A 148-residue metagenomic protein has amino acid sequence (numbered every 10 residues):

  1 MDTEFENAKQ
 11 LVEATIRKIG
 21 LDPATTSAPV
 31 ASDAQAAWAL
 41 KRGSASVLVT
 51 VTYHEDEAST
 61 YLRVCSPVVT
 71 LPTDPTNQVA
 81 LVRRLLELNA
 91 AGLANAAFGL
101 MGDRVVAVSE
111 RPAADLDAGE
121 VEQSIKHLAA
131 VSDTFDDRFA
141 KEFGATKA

Functional and structural regions predicted by a protein language model:
M1-L48, H54-E55: Charge-rich, low-complexity N-terminal segments
D2, E6, P75-T76, D115-E122: Ordered, soluble secondary-structure elements with a strong preference for glycine-centered loop motifs and nearby
V47-T73: A short acidic-to-branched-hydrophobic micro-motif
V64-D103: Short, internal acidic amphipathic alpha-helical interface segments that mediate docking to partner proteins
A90, A129-D136, A140: Short amphipathic alpha-helical signal-transduction/dimerization elements
A97-A129: A short, solvent-exposed beta-edge/loop patch
F139-A148: Short, highly charged C-terminal tails/helix-capping segments
